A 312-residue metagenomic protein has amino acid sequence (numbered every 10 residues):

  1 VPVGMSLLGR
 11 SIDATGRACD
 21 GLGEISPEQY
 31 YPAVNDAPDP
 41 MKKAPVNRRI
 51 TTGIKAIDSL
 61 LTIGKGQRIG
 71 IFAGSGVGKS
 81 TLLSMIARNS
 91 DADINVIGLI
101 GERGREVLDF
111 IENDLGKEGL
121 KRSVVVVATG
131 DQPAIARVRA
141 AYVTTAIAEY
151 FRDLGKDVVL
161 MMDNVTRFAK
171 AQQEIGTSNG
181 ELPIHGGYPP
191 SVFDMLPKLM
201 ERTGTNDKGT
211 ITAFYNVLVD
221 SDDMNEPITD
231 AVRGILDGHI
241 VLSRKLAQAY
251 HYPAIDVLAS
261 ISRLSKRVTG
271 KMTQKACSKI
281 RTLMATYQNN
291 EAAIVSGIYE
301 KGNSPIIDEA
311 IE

Functional and structural regions predicted by a protein language model:
V1-I50: Acidic-enriched and Gly/Ser
R49-S59: N-terminal pre-P-loop "Q-motif" helix
S59-L60, G66-E312: P-loop NTPase catalytic core
